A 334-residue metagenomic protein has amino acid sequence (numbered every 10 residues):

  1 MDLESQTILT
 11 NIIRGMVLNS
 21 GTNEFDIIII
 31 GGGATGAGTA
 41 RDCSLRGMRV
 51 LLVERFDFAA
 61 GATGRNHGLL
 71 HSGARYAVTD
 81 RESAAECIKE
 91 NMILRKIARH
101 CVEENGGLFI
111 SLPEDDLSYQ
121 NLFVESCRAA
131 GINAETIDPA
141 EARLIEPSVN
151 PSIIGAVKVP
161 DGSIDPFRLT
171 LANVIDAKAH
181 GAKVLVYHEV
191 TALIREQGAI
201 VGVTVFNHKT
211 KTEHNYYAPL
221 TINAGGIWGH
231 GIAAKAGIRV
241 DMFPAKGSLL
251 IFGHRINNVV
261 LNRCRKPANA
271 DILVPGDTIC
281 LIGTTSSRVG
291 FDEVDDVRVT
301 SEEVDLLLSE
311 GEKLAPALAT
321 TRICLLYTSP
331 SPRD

Functional and structural regions predicted by a protein language model:
M1-I27, L45: Extreme N-terminal leader/targeting segments of oxidoreductases
I27-R49: N-terminal Rossmann-like FAD-binding beta1-loop-alpha1 element of flavoenzymes
L45-T63: Glycine-rich FAD pyrophosphate-binding loop
H67-I145, D271: Dinucleotide-binding Rossmann-like beta1-alpha1 core, especially the glycine-rich loop that anchors the ADP
I110-H180, L185-V186, A192-A199, D277 (+1 more regions): Flavin (FAD/FMN) cofactor-binding and adjacent substrate-gating region of FAD-dependent oxidoreductase domains
K211-L220: Core beta-strand elements of the Rossmann-like FAD/NAD(P) dinucleotide-binding domain in flavoenzyme oxidoreductases
N223-A236: Flavin (primarily FAD) binding-site architecture
Y327-D334: Conserved small/polar residues in nucleotide/adenosyl-binding loops
